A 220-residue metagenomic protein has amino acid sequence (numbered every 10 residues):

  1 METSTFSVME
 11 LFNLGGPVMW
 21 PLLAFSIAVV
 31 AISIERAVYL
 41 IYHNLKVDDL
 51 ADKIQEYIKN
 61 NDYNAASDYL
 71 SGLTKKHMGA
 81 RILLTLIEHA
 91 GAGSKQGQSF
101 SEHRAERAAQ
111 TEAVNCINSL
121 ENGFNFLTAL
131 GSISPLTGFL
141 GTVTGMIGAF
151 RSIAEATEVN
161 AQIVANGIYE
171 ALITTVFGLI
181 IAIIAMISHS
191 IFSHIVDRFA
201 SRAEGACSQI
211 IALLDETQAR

Functional and structural regions predicted by a protein language model:
M1-I54, F192: Hydrophobic membrane-targeting segments
M1-T3, M146-A161: Peri-membrane helix termini and adjoining interfacial loops of integral membrane proteins
F6-G15, Q110-G131, A161-I173: Alpha-helical membrane-interface segments at transmembrane helix boundaries
G16, V30, A66, L83 (+3 more regions): Residue-level signature of catalytic and energy-coupling elements of molecular machines, predominantly ATP/GTP-dependent
M19-I32, T128-P135, I181-A185: Alpha-helical transmembrane segments of integral membrane proteins
K46-L140, G148-A156, I191-R220: Predominantly long cytosolic amphipathic alpha-helical stalk/bundle segments
T142-A149, I183-I187: Re-entrant/interfacial helical elements at transmembrane boundaries that shape and gate the permeation pathway
Q162-S193: Pore-lining and gate-forming transmembrane alpha-helices of multi-pass membrane transport proteins
